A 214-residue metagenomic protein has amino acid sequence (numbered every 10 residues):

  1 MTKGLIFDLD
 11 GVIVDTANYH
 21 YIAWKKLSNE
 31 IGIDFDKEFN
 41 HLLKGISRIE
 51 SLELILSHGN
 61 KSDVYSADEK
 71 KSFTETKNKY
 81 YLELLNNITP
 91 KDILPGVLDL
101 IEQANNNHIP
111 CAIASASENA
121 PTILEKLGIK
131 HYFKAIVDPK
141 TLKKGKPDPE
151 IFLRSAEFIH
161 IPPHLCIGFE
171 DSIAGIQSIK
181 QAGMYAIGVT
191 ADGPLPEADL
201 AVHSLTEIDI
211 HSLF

Functional and structural regions predicted by a protein language model:
M1-K3, L98, E102-N105, S117-F214: Asp-based, Mg2+/Mn2+-dependent phosphohydrolase catalytic module
T2-D99, Q103-N107: N-terminal helical cap/lid subdomain that shapes the substrate entry/recognition surface in HAD-like hydrolases
D8, V12, S115, D171: Conserved G/P- and acidic residue-centered "switch" motifs that form tight phosphate/ATP-binding loops in soluble
I13, I93, I113, K144 (+1 more regions): Conserved SAM-binding loop
S62-A67, N87-D92, C111-E125, I129: Short, charged helix-to-loop "capping" segments that act as catalytic/coupling loops
